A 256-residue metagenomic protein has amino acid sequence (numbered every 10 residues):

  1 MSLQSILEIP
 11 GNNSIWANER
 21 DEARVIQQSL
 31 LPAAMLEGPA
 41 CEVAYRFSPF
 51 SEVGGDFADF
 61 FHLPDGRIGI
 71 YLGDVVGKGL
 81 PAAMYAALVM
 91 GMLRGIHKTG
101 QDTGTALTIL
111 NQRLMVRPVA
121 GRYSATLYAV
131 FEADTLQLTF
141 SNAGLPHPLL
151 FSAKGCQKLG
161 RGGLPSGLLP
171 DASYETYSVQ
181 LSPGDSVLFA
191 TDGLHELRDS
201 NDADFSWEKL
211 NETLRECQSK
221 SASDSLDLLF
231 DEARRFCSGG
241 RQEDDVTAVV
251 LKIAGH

Functional and structural regions predicted by a protein language model:
Q4-S186, S238-H256: … and, occasionally, acidic/histidine-rich disordered N-termini of signaling adaptors
G100-A106, Q218-L226: Short, charged, surface-exposed loops that flank catalytic or proteolytic processing sites
L150-A153, R198-D204: Cytochrome P450 core scaffold surrounding the K-helix E-X-X-R motif and the conserved "meander" helix-loop region
D204-Q218: Divalent-cation-assisted or electrostatically stabilized phosphate/pyrophosphate-binding catalytic cores
T213-E216, D227, V250-H256: Terminal helices and disordered tails flanking the catalytic cores of nucleotide-processing hydrolases
L228-G239: Low-complexity, intrinsically disordered Gly/Pro/Thr-rich segments
